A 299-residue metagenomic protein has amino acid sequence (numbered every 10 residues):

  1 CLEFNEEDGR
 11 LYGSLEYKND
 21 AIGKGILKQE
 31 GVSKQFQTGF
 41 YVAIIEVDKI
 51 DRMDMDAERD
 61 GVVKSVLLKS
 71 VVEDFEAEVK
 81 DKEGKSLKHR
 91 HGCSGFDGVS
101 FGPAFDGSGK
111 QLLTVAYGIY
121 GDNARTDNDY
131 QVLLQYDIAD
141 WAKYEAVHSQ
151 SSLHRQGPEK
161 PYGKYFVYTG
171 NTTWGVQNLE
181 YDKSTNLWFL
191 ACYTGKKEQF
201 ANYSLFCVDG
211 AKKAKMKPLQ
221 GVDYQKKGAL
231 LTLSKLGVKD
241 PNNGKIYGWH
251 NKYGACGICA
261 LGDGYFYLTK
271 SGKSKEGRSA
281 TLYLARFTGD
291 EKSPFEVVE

Functional and structural regions predicted by a protein language model:
C1-L11, E16-D20, G84-L112, I119-Y120 (+2 more regions): Structural signature of eukaryotic scaffold interfaces centered on beta-propeller domains
C1-V79: Substrate-binding cleft of extracellular glycoside hydrolase catalytic domains
E16-N19, D48, A77, F105 (+3 more regions): Residue-level signature of beta-propeller blades and closely related beta-rich strand-turn architectures in secreted
A21-Q37, L87-H91, D122-N128, T169-G170 (+2 more regions): Short consensus segments that form the blades of beta-propeller domains, in both extracellular/periplasmic
G25-E58, T126-S149, F200-Y224, R278-V298: Beta-propeller blade signature
K49-F96, D137-T173, M216-K252: Surface-exposed loop and turn segments in beta-propeller and other repeat-based domains that flank or scaffold
A104, V115-I119, R125-I138, K164-Y203: Long, positively charged binding patches that form subdomain-scale interaction surfaces for polyanionic ligands
G195, F200-E299: Hydrophilic extracytoplasmic domains
